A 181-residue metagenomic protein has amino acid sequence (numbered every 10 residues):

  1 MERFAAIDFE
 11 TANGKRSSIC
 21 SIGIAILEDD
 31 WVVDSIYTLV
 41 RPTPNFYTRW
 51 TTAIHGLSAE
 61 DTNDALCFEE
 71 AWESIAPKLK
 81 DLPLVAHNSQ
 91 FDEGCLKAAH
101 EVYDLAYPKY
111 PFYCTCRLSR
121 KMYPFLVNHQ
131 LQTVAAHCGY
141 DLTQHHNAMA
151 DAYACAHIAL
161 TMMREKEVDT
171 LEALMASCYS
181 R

Functional and structural regions predicted by a protein language model:
M1-K109, P124-F125, H129-H146: Conserved non-catalytic scaffold segment of RNase H-like nuclease domains
T11-N13, R117, A154: Short, glycine/acidic-enriched loop or turn micro-motifs at the edges of active sites
S74, T133, A154-T161: Alpha-helical scaffold segments in soluble metabolic enzymes
L96, L118, C155-A159: Buried hydrophobic packing segments
A106-S119: Conserved beta-strand -> loop -> alpha-helix junction used to position metal-binding or nucleic-acid-contacting
D151: Conserved catalytic/binding loops enriched for acidic/polar residues
A156-R181: Acidic two-metal-ion nuclease catalytic site recognized across multiple nuclease folds, prominently DnaQ/RNase D-T
